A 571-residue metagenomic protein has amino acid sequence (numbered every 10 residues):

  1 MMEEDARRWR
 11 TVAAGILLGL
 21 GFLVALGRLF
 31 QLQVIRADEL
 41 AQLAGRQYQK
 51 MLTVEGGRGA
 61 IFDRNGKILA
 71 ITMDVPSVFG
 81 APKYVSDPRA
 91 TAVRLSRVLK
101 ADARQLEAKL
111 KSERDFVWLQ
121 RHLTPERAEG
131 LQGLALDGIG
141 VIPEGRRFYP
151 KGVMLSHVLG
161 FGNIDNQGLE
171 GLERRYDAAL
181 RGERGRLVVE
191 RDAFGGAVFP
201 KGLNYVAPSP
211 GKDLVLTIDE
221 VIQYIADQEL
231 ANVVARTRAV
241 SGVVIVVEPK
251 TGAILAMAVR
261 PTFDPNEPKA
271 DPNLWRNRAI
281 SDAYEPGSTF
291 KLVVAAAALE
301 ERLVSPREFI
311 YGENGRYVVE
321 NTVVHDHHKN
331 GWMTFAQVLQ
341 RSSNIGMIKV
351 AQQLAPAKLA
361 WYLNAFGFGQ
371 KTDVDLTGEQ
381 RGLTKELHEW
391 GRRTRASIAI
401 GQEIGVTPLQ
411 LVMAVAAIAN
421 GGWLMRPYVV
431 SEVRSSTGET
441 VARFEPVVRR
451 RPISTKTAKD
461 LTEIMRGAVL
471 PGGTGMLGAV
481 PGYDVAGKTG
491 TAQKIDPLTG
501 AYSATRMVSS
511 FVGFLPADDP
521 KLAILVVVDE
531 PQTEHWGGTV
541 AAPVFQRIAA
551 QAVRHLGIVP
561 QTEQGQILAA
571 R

Functional and structural regions predicted by a protein language model:
M1-E267, A283, P306, A355-G369 (+6 more regions): Periplasmic/cell-envelope proteins involved in peptidoglycan metabolism and beta-lactam response
A70, R191-Y205, V244-S288, V293-E530 (+2 more regions): Beta-lactam-recognizing serine transpeptidase/beta-lactamase-like catalytic domain environment
